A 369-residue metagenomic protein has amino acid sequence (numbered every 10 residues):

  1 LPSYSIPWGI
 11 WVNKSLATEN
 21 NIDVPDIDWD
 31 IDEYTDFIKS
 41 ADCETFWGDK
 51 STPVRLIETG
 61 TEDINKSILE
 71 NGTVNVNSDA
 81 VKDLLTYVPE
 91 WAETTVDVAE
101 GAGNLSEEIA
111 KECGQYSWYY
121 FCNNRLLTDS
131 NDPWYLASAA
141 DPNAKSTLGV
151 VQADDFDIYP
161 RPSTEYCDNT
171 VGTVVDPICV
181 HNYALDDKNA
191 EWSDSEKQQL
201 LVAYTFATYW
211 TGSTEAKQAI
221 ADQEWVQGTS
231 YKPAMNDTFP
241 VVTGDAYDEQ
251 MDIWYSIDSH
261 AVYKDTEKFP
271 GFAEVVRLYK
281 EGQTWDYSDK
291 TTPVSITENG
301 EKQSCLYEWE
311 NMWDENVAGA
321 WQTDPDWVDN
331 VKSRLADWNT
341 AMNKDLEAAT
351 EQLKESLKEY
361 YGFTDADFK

Functional and structural regions predicted by a protein language model:
L1-P25, K50-N77, L85, P89 (+3 more regions): Periplasmic solute-binding protein
A17, T35-S40, E108-D129, S138-S146 (+1 more regions): Short helices/loops that flank or line small-molecule/ion binding pockets
D26-I27, I64-T86, E90-W91, S146-L148 (+4 more regions): Short, solvent-exposed loop/beta-turn-alpha elements that line the ligand-binding surface or hinge of extracytoplasmic
D26-S40, R55: Short, well-ordered surface patches within globular domains
T35-D42, G72-Q115, D157-R161: Glycine-centered hinge/linker elements that transmit conformational signals in sensory and ligand-binding systems
D42-V54, G212-E224, N343-S356: Bilobed periplasmic-binding protein-like "clamshell/Venus-flytrap" ligand-binding domains
T147-G244: Extracytoplasmic/periplasmic substrate-recognition and gating elements
Y255-K369: Conserved C-terminal helix/tail region of periplasmic/extracytoplasmic solute-binding proteins
